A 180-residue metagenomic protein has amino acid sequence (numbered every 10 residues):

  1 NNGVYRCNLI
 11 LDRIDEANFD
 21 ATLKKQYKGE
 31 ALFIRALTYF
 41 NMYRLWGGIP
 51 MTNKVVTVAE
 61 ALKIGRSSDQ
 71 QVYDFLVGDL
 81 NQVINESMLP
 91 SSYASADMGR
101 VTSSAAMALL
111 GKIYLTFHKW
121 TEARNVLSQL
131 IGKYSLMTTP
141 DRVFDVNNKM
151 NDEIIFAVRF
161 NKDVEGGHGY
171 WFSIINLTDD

Functional and structural regions predicted by a protein language model:
N1, I49, Y73, N81-S87 (+1 more regions): An aromatic- and glycine-enriched ligand-binding surface/loop that stacks and positions planar moieties
N1-W46, A61-L62, S67-Q71, N81-S92: Conserved, well-structured interaction surfaces
W46-T52: Short, flexible active-site-proximal loops enriched in glycine and acidic residues
N53-E60, S95: Short linear capping/connector segments at secondary-structure termini
A59-S67, I131-M137: Short, mixed-charge aromatic SLiMs
D79, S95-M98: Contiguous mid-protein beta-loop-alpha structural module that forms a pocket-lining wall or clamp of enzyme active
